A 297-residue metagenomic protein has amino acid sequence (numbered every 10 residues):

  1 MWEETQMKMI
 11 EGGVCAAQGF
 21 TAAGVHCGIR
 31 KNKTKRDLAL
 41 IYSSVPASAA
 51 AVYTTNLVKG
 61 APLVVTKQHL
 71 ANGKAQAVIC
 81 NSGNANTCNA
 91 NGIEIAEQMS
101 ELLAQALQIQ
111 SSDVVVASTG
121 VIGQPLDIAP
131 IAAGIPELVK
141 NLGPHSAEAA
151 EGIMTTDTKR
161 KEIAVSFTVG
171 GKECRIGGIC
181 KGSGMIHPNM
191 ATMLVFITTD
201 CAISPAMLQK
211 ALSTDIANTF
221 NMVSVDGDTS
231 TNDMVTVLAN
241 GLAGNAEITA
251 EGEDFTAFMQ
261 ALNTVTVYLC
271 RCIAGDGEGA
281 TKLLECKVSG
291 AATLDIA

Functional and structural regions predicted by a protein language model:
W2-T54, V58: N-terminal amphipathic/basic leader segments beginning at the initiator methionine
S48-L70, T155-K159, I163-A164, V169: Glycine-rich oxoanion-binding loops at beta->alpha junctions
V58-H69, I93-L107, Q209-M222, A261-C270: Short, well-ordered amphipathic alpha-helical segments that serve as non-catalytic structural scaffolds within diverse
A77-N89, V115-I122, G177-I179, L194-T198 (+2 more regions): Short glycine-rich or small-residue beta-strand-to-loop segments that form or flank ligand, phosphate, metal/Fe-S
E97-Q98, L102-F220, S230: Glycine-rich, mobile lid/loop segments that gate access to catalytic sites or pores
C201-L262: Carboxylate- and glycine-rich phosphate/diphosphate-binding segment that chelates Mg2+/Mn2+
N240-A297: A glycine- and small/hydrophobic-rich beta-loop-beta segment that serves as a flexible "lid/hinge" or phosphate-binding
